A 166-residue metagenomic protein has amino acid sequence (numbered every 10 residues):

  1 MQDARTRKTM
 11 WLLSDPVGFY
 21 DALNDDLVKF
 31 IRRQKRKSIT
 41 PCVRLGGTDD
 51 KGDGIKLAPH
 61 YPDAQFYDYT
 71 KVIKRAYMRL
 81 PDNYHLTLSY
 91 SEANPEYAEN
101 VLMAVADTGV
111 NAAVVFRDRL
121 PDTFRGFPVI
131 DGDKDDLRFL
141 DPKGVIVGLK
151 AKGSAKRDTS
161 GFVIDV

Functional and structural regions predicted by a protein language model:
M1-V166: Class I S-adenosyl-L-methionine
